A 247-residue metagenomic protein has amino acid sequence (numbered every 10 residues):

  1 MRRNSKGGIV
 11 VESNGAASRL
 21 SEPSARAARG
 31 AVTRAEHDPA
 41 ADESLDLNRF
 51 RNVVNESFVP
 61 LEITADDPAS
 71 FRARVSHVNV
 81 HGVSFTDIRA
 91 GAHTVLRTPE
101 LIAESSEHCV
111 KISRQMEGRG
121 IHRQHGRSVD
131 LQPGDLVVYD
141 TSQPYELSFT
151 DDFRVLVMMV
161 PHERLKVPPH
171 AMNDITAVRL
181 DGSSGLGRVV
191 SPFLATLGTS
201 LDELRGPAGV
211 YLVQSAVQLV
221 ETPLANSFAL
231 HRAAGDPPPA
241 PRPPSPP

Functional and structural regions predicted by a protein language model:
R2-S76, V83, R119-P247: Alpha-helical bundle regulatory/interaction domains
E12-G15, D87-V95: Short N-terminal signal/transit or membrane-insertion segments and the immediately adjacent low-complexity/disordered
H81-V83, A90-T94, E100-I121, D135: Glycine- and acidic-residue-biased ligand/ion/polar-headgroup-sensing regions
I88, Q115, P161-E163: Generic beta-structure capping elements
T98-P99, H162: Generic secondary-structure boundary/loop-capping signal
